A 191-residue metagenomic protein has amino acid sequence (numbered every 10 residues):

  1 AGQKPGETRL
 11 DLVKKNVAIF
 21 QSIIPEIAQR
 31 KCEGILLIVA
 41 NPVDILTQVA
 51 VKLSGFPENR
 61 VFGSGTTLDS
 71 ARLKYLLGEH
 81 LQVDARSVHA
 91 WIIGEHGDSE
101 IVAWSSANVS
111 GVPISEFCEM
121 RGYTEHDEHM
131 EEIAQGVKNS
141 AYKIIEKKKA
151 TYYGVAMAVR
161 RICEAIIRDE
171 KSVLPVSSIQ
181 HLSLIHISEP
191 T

Functional and structural regions predicted by a protein language model:
A1-T8: Gly-rich Lys/Arg/Thr-decorated short loops/hinges at beta-loop-alpha junctions or inter-strand turns that position
G6, Q29, F56, K138 (+1 more regions): Generic signal for short, ordered secondary-structure residues within or immediately flanking folded domains
T8-K74: Rossmann-like NAD(P)(H) cofactor-binding subdomain of soluble oxidoreductases
G63-G65, G122, S188: Glycine-centered structural positions embedded in regular secondary structure
Y75-L184: Mobile gating loops/cap/lid regions near enzyme active sites that modulate substrate access
S183-T191: Residue-level detector of conserved catalytic or cofactor/ligand-binding positions in enzyme active sites
